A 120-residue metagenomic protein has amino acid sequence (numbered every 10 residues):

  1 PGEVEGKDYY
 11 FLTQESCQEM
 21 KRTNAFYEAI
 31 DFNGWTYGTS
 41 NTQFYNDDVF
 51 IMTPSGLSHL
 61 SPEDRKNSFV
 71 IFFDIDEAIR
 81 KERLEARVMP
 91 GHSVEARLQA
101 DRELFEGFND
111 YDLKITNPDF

Functional and structural regions predicted by a protein language model:
P1-D48, M52-G56: ATP-dependent small-molecule kinase phosphotransfer cores that center on conserved nucleotide phosphate-binding segments
G2, S58-H59, A78-R83: Switch/connector loops and helix/strand junctions flanking conserved nucleotide-binding motifs in nucleotide-processing
G6-D8, E85-G91: Short glycine-enriched, charge-decorated loop/helix-capping segments at active-site entrances that position
Y9-F11, A29, S68-F72, D112-K114: Conserved beta-strand scaffold positions in the cores of enzyme catalytic domains, especially in NTP/NDP-utilizing
T13, D76, D119-F120: Short loop/turn segments at beta->alpha junctions
N41-N46, R65, F108-N109: Flexible, charged surface loops at secondary-structure boundaries
V49-T53, D64-R87, I115: Conserved phosphate-donor/acceptor-positioning beta-strand/loop module used by diverse small-molecule
V88-F120: Small-molecule kinase domains that catalyze NTP-dependent phosphoryl transfer to phosphate-bearing small molecules
